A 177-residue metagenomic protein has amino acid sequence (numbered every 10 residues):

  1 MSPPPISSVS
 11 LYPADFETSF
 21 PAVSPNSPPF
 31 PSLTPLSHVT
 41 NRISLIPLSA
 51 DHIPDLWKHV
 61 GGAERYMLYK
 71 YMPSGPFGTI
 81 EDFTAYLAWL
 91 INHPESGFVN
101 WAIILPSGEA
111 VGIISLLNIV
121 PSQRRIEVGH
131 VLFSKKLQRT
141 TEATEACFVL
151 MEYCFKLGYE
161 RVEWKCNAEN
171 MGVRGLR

Functional and structural regions predicted by a protein language model:
S2-T140, Y153-K156: GNAT-family acyltransferases
I114, C166-N167: Glycine-rich, histidine-containing beta strand-loop boundary motifs that form or position
E127, R161, G172: Amphipathic alpha-helical recognition patches that constitute DNA-binding helices
L150: Alpha-helical, largely C-terminal catalytic domains that coordinate divalent metal ions via clustered Asp/Glu/His
K156-C166: Conserved GNAT acetyl-CoA-binding A-motif
E169-R177: Conserved active-site alpha-helix within GNAT-family acetyltransferase domains
